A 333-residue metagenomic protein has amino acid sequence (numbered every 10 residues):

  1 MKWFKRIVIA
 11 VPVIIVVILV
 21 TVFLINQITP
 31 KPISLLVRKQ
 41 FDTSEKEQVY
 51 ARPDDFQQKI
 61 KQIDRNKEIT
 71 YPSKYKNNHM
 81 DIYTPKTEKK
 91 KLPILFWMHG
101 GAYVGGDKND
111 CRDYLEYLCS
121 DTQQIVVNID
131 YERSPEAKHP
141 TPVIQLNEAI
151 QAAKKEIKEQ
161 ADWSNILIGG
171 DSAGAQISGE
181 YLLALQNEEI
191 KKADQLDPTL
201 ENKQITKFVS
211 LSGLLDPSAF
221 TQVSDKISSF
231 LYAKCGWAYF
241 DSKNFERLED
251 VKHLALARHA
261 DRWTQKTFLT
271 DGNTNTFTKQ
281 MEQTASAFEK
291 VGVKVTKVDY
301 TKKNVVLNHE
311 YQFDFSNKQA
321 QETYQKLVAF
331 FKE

Functional and structural regions predicted by a protein language model:
W3, V8-E333: Alpha/beta-hydrolase superfamily serine-hydrolase fold, recognizing
